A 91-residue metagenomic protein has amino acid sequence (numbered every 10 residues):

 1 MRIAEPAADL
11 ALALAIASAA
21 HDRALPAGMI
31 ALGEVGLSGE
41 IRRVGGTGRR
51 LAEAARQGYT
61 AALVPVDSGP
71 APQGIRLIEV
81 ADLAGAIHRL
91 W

Functional and structural regions predicted by a protein language model:
M1-W91: Peripheral, non-AAA+ core regions of ATP-driven protein-machinery
